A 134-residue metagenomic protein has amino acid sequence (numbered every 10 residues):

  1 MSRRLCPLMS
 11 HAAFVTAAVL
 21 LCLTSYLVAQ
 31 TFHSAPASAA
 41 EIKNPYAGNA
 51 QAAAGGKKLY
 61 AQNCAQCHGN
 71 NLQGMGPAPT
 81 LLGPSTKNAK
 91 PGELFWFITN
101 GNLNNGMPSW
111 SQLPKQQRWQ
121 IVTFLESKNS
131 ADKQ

Functional and structural regions predicted by a protein language model:
M1-M9: N-terminal secretory signal peptides that target proteins for export/translocation
A13-Y26: Bacterial N-terminal signal peptides
L23, K58-A61, G101: Processing junctions and N-termini across compartments
A29, M75-L82, T99-Q134: Axial heme c-ligation environment in periplasmic c-type cytochrome domains
T31-L59: Electrostatic cytochrome c docking/interface patches
Y46-K57, G69, Q73-T99: Gly/Gly-Pro-rich "capping" loops immediately C-terminal to redox-active cysteine motifs in periplasmic/lumenal
G56, Y60-N70, I121-L125: The canonical Cys-X-X-Cys-His
